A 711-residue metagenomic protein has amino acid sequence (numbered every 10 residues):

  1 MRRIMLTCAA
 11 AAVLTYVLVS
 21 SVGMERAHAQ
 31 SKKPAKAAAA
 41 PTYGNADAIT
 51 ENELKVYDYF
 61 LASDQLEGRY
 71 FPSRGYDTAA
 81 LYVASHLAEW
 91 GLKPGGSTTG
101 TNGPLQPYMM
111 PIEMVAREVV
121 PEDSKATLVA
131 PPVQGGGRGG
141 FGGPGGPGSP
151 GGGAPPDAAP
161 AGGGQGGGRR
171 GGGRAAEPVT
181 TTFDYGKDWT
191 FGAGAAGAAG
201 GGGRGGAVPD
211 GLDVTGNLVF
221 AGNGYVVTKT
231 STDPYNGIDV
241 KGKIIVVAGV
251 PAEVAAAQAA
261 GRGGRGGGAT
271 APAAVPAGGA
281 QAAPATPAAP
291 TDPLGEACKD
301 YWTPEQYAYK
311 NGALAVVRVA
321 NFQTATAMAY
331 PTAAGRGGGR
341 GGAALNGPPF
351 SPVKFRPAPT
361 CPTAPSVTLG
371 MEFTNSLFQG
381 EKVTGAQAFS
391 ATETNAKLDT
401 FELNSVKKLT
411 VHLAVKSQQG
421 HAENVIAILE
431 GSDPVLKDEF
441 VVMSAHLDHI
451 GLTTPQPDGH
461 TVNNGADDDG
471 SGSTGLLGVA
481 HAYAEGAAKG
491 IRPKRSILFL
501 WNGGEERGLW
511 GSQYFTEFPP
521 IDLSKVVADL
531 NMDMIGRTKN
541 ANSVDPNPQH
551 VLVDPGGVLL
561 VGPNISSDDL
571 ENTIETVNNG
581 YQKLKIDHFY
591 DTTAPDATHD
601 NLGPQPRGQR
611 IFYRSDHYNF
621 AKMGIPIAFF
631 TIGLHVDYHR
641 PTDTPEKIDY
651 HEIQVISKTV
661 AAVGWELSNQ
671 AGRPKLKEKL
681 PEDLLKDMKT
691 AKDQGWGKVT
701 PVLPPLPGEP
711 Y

Functional and structural regions predicted by a protein language model:
M24-K36, T101-G103, R117, P131-P178 (+5 more regions): Disordered, low-complexity segments in secreted/periplasmic proteins that are enriched in proline
A39-A48, D64-R74, F220-Y225, K229-Y235 (+9 more regions): Second-shell loop/turn segments in exported
A39-T42, P178-D233, G237, F355-G465 (+3 more regions): Soluble metallo-hydrolase cores and metallopeptidase-like ectodomains found primarily in the secretory/periplasmic
A48-T78, Y82-G95, V129-Q134, D239 (+3 more regions): Catalytic-core environment of secreted peptidases
E67-I244, A248-G261, S405, V415-S417 (+2 more regions): Noncatalytic luminal/extracellular "stalk/propeptide" segments of secretory-pathway proteins
G163, A175-E177, G197-G200, P209 (+4 more regions): Metal-dependent peptidase/peptidase-like ectodomains
L218-A333, G337-G338: A conserved hydrophobic secondary-structure block that centers on an alpha-helix together with its immediately flanking
H481, T631-K692, P710-Y711: His/Asp/Glu-rich mid-to-C-terminal helical/loop segments that flank catalytic regions of hydrolases
